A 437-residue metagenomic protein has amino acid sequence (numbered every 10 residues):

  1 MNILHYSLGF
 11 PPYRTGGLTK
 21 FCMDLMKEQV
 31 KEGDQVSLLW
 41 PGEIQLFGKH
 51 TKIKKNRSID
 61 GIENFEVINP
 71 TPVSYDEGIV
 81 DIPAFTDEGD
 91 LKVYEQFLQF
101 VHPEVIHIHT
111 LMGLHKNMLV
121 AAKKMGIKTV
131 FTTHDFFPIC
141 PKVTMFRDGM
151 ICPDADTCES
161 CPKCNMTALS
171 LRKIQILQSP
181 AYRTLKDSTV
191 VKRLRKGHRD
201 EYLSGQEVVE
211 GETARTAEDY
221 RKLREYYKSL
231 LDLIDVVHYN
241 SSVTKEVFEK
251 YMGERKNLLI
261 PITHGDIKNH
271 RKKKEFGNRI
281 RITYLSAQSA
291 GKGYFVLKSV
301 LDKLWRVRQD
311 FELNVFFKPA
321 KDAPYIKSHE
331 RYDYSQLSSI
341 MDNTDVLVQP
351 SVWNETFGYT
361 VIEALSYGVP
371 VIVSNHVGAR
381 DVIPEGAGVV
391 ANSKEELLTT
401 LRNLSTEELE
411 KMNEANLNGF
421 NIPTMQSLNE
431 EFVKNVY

Functional and structural regions predicted by a protein language model:
M1-R57, M125-K128, L258, L301-R306: N-terminal subdomain of nucleotide-sugar transferases
L4, H238, K274-K292, K298-L301: Conserved donor-binding/catalytic core segment of Leloir-type glycosyltransferases
L38-V101, T167-I174, R195: A conserved catalytic-core segment of Leloir-type glycosyltransferases
Q96, C152-V236: Membrane-proximal helix-turn-helix segments that form the acceptor-binding/catalytic region of lipid-linked
P319, I326-M341, V352: Conserved active-site histidine-acidic residue motif and adjacent donor-binding/catalytic loop of glycosyltransferases
V346, V361, P370-V373: Short hydrophobic beta-strand element within catalytic cores of glycosyltransferases and related nucleotide-activated
E385-E395, R402-E407: Conserved acidic donor-binding segment of nucleotide-sugar-dependent glycosyltransferases
E408-Y437: A charged, aromatic-enriched C-terminal amphipathic alpha-helix characteristic of glycosyltransferases across folds
